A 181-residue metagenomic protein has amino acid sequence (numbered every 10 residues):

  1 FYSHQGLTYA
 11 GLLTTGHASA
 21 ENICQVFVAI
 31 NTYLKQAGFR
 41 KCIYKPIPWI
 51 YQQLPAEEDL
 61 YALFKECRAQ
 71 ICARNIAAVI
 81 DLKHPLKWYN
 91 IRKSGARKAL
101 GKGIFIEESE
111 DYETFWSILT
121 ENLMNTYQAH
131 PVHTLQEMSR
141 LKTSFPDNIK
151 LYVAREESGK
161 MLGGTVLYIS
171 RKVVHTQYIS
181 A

Functional and structural regions predicted by a protein language model:
F1, P46-A181: A conserved beta-strand-loop-helix scaffold within acyl/acetyltransferase catalytic domains
F1-Y9: Conserved acyl-donor/pantetheine-binding loop and adjacent beta-alpha core of acyl/acetyltransferases and related
Y9, K41, N75: Extracellular structured ligand-interaction cores
Y9-S19, I179-A181: A short, internal acetyl-CoA/4′-phosphopantetheine-binding micro-motif in the GNAT/acyltransferase core
S19-Q25: Short, conserved charged micro-motifs
Q25-R40: Conserved acyl-CoA
A37-W49: Conserved GNAT acetyl-CoA-binding A-motif
